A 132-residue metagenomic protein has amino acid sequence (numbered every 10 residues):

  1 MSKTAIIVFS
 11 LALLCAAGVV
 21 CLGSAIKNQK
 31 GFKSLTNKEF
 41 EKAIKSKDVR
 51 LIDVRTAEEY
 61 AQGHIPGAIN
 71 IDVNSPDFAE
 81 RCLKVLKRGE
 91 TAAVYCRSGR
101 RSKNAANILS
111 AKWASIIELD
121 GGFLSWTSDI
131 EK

Functional and structural regions predicted by a protein language model:
S2-A43, V49, E58-T91, R100-K132: Rhodanese-like catalytic fold shared by cysteine-dependent sulfurtransferases and DSP/PTP-type phosphatases
L51-D53: Structural scaffold elements adjacent to functional motifs in cytosolic proteins
Y95: Short, surface-exposed ligand- or partner-binding patches at beta-edge/loop junctions that are enriched in aromatics
